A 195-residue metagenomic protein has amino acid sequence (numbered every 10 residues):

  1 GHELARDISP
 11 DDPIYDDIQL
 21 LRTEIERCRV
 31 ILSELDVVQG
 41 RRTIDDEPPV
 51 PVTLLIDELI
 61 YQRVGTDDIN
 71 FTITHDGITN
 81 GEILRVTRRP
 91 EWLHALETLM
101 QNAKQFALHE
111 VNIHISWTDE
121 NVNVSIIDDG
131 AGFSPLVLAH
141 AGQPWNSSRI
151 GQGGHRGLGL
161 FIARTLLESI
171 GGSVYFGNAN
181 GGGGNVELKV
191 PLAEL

Functional and structural regions predicted by a protein language model:
E3, D7, D12-D76: Conserved DHp (HisKA) dimerization/phosphotransfer helix of two-component histidine kinases, i.e., the long coiled-coil
E110-E120: Short beta-strand/loop element within the Bergerat-fold HATPase_c
N121, G132, A179-E187: Glycine-rich nucleotide-binding loop
D128: Acidic ATP/Mg2+-coordinating residue in the GHKL
F133-N146: Short conserved segment of the HATPase_c
Q152-R164: Glycine-rich phosphate-binding loop
